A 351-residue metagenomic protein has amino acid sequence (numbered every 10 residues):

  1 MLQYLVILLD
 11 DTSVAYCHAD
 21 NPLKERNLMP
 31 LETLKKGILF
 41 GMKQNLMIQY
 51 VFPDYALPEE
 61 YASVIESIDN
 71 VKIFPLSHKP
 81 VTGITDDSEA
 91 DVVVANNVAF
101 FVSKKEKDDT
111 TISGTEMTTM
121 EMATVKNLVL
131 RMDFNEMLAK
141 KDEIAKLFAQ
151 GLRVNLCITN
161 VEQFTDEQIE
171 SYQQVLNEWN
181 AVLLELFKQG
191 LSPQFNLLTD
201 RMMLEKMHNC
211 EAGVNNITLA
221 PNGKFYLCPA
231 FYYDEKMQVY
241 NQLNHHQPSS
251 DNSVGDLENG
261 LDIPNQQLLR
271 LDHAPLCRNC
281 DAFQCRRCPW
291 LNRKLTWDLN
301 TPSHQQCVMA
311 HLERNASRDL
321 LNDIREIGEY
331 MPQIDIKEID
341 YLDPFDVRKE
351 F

Functional and structural regions predicted by a protein language model:
M1-K36, F40-Q44: Canonical Radical SAM [4Fe-4S] cluster-binding loop centered on the CxxxCxxC motif and its immediate flanking residues
V6, E25-N27, L31, A220 (+3 more regions): Extracellular/mature segments of secreted proteins
L8-D10, V51, F74, A220: A structural detector for beta-sheet-dominated domains
S13-D20, C210, C228, C277-C280 (+2 more regions): Short cysteine clusters
L34-V161, T165: Radical SAM/AdoMet-radical enzyme domain recognition
R153-N155, T159-K236: A C-terminal junction/extension of Radical SAM enzymes
Q174-R201, A230-R287: C-terminal accessory region of radical SAM enzymes
R278-F351: Radical SAM enzyme core and accessory elements
